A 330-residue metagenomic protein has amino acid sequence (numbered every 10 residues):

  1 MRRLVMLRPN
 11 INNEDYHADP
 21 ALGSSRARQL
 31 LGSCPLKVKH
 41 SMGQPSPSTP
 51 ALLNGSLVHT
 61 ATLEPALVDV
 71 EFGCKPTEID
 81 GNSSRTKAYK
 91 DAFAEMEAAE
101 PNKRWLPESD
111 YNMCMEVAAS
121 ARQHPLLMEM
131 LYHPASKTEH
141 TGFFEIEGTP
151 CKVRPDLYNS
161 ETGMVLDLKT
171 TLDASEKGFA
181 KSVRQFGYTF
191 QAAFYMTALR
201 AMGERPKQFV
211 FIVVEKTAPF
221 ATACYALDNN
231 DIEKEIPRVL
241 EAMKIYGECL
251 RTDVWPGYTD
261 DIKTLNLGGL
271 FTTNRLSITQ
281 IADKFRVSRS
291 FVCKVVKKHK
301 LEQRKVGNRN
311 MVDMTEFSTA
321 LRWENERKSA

Functional and structural regions predicted by a protein language model:
R2-V153: Metal-dependent nuclease catalytic cores that hydrolyze phosphodiester bonds in DNA/RNA, characterized by
P155-K181, Y195: Conserved catalytic cores of phosphodiester-cleaving nucleases, focusing on short active-site segments
L172-F186, D228, K300: Short helix/strand-bridging catalytic loops that position acidic/His residues to coordinate divalent metals and engage
F194-T273: Metal-dependent nuclease catalytic regions and adjoining charged, substrate-binding loops involved in nucleic-acid end
K244, E248, K294-K298, R322: Residue-level detection of the helix-turn-helix DNA-binding "recognition helix"
Q280-D283: Short alpha-helical "recognition helix" segments of helix-turn-helix
R286-M311: Major-groove DNA-recognition helix of helix-turn-helix-type DNA-binding domains
E302-R327: Short helix-start
